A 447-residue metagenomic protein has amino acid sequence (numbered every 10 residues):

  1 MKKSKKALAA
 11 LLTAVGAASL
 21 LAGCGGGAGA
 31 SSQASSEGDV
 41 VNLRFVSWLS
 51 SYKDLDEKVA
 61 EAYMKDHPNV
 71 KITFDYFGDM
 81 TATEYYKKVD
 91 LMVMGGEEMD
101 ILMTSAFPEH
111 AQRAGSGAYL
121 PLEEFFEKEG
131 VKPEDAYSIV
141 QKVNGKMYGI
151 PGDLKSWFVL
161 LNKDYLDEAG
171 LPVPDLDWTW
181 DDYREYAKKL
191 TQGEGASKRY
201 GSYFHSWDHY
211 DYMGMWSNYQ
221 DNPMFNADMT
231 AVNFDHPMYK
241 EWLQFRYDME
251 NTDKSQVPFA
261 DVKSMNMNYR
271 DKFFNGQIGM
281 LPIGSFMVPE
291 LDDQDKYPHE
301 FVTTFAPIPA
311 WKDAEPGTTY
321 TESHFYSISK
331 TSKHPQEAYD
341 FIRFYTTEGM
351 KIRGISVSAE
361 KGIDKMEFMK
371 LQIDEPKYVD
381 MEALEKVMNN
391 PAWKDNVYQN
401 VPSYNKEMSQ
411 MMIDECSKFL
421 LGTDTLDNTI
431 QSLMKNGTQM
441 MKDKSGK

Functional and structural regions predicted by a protein language model:
M1-L43, K65, Q431, K435-K447: Short, low-complexity disordered leader/linker segments with a strong preference for bacterial N-terminal type II
A62-E134, D167-G170, D271-K272, G276-M280 (+1 more regions): Extracytoplasmic "Venus flytrap"/periplasmic binding protein-like
K65, K71, A169, N251-D253 (+1 more regions): Extracytoplasmic/periplasmic substrate-recognition and gating elements
S105-S156, V302-A306, P376-Y378: Hinge/lid segment of periplasmic solute-binding proteins
A111-G117, S138-P174, F204-M229, Y320-S329 (+2 more regions): Periplasmic solute-binding protein
P121-D135, L176, E194, Y200-S202 (+5 more regions): Short, solvent-exposed loop/beta-turn-alpha elements that line the ligand-binding surface or hinge of extracytoplasmic
V140, S356-I413, K418, D443-K447: Long, aromatic- and glycine/proline-rich binding clefts that accommodate carbohydrate-like moieties
A187, M229-V262, I308: Glycine-centered hinge/linker elements that transmit conformational signals in sensory and ligand-binding systems
